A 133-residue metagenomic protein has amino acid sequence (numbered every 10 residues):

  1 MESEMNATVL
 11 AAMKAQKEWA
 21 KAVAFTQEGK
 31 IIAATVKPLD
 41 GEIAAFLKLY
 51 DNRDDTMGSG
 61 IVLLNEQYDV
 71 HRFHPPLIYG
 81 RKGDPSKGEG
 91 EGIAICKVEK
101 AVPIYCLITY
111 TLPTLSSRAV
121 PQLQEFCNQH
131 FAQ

Functional and structural regions predicted by a protein language model:
M1-Q133: Non-catalytic interaction/Regulatory regions outside core domains
